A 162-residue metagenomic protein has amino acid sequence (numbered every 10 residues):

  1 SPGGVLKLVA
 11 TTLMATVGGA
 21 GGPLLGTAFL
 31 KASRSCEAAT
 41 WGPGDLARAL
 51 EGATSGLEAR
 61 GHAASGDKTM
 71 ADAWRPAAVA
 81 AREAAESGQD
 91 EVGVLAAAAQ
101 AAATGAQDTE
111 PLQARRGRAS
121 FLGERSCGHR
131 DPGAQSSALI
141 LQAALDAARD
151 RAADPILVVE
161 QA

Functional and structural regions predicted by a protein language model:
S1-A162: N-terminal loops that bind phosphate or other acidic moieties and the adjacent beta-alpha structural core
